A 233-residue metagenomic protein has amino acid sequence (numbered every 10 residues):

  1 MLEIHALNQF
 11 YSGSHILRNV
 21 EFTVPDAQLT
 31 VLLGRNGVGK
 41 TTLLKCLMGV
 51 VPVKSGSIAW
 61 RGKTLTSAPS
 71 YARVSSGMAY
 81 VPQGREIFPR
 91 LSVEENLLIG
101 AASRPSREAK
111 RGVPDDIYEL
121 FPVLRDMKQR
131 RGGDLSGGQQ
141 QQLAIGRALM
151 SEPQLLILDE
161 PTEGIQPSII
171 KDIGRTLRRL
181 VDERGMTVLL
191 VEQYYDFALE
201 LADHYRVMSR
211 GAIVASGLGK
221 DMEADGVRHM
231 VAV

Functional and structural regions predicted by a protein language model:
L33-R35: The feature captures the beta-strand-to-loop junction immediately N-terminal to the Walker
M48: Helix-to-loop junction immediately C-terminal to a conserved catalytic motif
G56-T64, S76, A109-P114, A215: Conserved ABC transporter NBD signature motif
R131-L135: Conserved ABC ATPase signature
A148-L149: ABC ATPase C-loop
E152: Conserved catalytic motifs of ABC-family nucleotide-binding domains
K171-R184: Helical segment within the ABC ATPase nucleotide-binding domain
